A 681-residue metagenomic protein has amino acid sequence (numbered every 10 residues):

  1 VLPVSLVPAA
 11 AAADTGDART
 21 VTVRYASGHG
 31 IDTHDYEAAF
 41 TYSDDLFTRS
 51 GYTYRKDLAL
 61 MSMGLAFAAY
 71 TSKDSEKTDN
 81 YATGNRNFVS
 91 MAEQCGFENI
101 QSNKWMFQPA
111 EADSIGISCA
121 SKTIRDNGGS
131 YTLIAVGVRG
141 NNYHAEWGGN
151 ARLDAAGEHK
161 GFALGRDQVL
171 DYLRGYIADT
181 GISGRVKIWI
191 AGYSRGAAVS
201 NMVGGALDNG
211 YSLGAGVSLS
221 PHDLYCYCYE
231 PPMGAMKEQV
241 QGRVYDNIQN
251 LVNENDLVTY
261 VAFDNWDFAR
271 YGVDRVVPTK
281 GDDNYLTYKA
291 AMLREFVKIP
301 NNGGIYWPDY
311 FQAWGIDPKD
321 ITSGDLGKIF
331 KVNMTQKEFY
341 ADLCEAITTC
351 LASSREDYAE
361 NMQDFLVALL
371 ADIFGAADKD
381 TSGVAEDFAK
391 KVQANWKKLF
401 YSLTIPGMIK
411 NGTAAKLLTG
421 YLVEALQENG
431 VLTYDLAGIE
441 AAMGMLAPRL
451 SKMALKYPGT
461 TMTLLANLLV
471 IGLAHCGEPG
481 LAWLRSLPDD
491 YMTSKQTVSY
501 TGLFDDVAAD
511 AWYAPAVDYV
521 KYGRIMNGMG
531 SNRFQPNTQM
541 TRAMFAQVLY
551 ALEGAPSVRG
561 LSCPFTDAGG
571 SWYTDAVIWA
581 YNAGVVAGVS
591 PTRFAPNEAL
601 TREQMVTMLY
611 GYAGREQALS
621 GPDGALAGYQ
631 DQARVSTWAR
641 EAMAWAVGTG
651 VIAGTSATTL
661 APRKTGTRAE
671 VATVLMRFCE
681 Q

Functional and structural regions predicted by a protein language model:
P3-G16: Sec-dependent signal peptide cleavage junction
G16-L60, Y70-K73, G96-N99, N103-W189 (+1 more regions): Alpha/beta hydrolase fold serine-hydrolase catalytic domain that processes acyl esters and thioesters
D126-T132, I182-S183, L219-S220, G242-V244 (+9 more regions): Extracellular/periplasmic catalytic domains that process cell-envelope and extracellular macromolecules
G192-G196, S200: Gly/Ala-rich beta-loop-alpha elbow adjacent to hydrolase catalytic centers
S200, R524, G584, G650: Phosphate/pyrophosphate-binding loop motifs in nucleotide- or prenyl diphosphate-using proteins
N201-G205, A546-Q547, V606-T607, A672-T673: Short, hydrophobic alpha-helix immediately C-terminal to the catalytic nucleophile
Q496-A514, N527-D575, A583-V606, G611-R640 (+2 more regions): Feature responds to low-complexity, polar/acidic, surface-exposed segments characteristic of secreted/exported proteins
